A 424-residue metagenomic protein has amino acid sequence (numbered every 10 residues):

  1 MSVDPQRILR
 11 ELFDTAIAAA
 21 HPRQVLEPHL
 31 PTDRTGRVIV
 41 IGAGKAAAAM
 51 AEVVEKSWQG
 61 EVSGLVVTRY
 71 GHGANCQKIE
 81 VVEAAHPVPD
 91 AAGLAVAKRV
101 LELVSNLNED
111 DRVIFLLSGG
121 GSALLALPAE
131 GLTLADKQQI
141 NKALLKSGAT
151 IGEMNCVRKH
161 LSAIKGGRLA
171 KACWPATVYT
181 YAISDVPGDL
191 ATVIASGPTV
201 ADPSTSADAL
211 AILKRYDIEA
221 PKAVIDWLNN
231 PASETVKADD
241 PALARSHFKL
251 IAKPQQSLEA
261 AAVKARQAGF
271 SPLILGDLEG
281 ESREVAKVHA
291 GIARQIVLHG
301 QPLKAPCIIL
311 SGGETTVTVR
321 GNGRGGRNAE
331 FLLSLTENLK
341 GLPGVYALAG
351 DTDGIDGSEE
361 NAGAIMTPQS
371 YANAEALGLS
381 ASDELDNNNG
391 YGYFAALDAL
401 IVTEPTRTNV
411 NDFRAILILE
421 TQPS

Functional and structural regions predicted by a protein language model:
M1-R37, I41, A49, V193 (+2 more regions): N-terminal amphipathic/basic leader segments beginning at the initiator methionine
V53-V62, K78-E80, S105, P128-Q139 (+4 more regions): A glycine- and small-aliphatic-rich helix-loop capping segment at beta-alpha/alpha-beta transitions that lines
T68-E109, G152, V157-R158: Glycine-rich oxoanion-binding loops at beta->alpha junctions
S105-V193, P198-A201, G378, D386-N389 (+4 more regions): Glycine-rich, mobile lid/loop segments that gate access to catalytic sites or pores
L132-A149, D202-D217, G321-A347: Gly/Ser/Thr-rich active-site loops/lids in small-molecule metabolic enzymes that frequently grip phosphoryl groups
A176-Y179, A201-A290: Accessory alpha-helical/coil subdomains and C-terminal extensions that flank or cap enzyme catalytic cores
G269-A349: Active-site segments that bind and position negatively charged phosphate/pyrophosphate groups
L332-S424: Internal helix-turn-beta structural module
